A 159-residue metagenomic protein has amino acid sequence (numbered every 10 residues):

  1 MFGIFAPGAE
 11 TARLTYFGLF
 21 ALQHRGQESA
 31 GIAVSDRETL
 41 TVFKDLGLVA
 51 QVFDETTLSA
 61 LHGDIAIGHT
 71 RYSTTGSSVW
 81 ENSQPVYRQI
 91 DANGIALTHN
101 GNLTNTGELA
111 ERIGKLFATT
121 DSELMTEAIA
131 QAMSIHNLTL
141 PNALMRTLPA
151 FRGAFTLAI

Functional and structural regions predicted by a protein language model:
M1-I159: Conserved short alpha-helical segments that host acidic/polar catalytic motifs at enzyme active sites
